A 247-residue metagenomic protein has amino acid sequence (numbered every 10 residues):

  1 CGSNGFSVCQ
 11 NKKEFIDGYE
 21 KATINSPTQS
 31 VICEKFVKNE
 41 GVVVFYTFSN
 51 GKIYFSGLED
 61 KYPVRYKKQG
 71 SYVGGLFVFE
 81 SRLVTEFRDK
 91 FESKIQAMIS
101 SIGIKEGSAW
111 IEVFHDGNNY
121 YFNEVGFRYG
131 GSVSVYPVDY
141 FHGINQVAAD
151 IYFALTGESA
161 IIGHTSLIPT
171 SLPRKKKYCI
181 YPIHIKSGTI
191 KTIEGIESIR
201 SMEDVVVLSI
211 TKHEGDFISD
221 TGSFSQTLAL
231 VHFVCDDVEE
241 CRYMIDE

Functional and structural regions predicted by a protein language model:
C1, K35-N39, F114-G117, P169-K175: A short beta-turn/loop motif at secondary-structure boundaries
C1-G5, Q10-I32: N-terminal beta-alpha lobe that positions the nucleotide/phosphoryl donor in ATP/NTP-coupled carboxylate activation
S3-V8, V78-T85: Flexible, glycine/proline-enriched loop segments at strand-loop-helix junctions that form or flank small-ligand binding
S7, K35, F79, D139 (+1 more regions): Short, well-ordered beta-strand elements within core beta-sheets of diverse protein domains
A22-T28, V37-E80, D89-F122, G126-V135 (+1 more regions): Phosphate-binding core of ATP-grasp and ATP-grasp-like enzymes
E34-V37, S100-I104, S171, T221-S223: Short Gly/Pro-enriched turn/cap motifs at secondary-structure boundaries
R128-A149, F153: ATP-dependent carboxylate-activation loops
I151-E247: Peripheral (often C-terminal) accessory segments that flank ATP-dependent C-N-forming ligase machineries
